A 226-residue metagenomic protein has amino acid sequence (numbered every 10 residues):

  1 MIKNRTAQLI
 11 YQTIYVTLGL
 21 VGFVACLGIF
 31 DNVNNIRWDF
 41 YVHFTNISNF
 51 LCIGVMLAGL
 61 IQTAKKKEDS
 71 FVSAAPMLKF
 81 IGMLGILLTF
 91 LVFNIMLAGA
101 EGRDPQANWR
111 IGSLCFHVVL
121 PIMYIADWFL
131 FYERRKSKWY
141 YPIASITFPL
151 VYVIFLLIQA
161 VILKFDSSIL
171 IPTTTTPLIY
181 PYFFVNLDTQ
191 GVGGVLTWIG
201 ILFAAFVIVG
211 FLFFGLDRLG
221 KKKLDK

Functional and structural regions predicted by a protein language model:
M1-Y15: N-terminal membrane topogenic signal
C26-N35, N94-P105: Juxtamembrane "helix-exit" motif on the non-cytosolic side of transmembrane helices
N35-F44, A74-A75, R103-C115, Y140-Y141: Non-cytosolic membrane-interface motifs at loop->transmembrane helix junctions
K65-L78, Y132-Y140: Membrane-interface helix-boundary motifs at transmembrane edges
I86, I143-K164: Hydrophobic alpha-helical membrane-insertion segments
I111-I122, I199-I201: Membrane-interface loop-to-helix entry segments
V119-S137: Alpha-helical transmembrane segments in multipass membrane proteins, preferentially the mid-helix core
S168-L212: Membrane-interface transmembrane-helix boundary segments in multi-pass integral membrane proteins
